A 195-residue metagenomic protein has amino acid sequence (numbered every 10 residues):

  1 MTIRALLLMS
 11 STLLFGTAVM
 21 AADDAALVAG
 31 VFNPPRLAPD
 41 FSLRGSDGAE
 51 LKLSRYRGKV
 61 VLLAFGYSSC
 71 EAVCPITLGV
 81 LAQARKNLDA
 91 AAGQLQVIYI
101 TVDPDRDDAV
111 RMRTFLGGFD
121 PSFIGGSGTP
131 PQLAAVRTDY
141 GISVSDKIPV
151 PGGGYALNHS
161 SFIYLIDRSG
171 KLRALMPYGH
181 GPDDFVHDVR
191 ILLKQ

Functional and structural regions predicted by a protein language model:
M1-A5: Positively charged n-region of N-terminal signal peptides that target proteins for export
L6-G16: Bacterial N-terminal signal peptides
A18-D40: N-proximal helix/coil linker or "cap" segments that precede and/or mark the start of modular domains
A38-P39, V61, S160-F162: Short loop/turn microsegments at loop-to-beta-strand junctions
F41-V61, R85: A short beta-strand-turn-helix
S54-T77, L81: Short active-site neighborhood of thiol/selenol oxidoreductases, capturing the structured segment around
I76-V136: Structural microenvironment flanking redox-active thiols in thiol-disulfide oxidoreductases
Q132-D188: Thiol/disulfide oxidoreductase modules built on the thioredoxin-like
